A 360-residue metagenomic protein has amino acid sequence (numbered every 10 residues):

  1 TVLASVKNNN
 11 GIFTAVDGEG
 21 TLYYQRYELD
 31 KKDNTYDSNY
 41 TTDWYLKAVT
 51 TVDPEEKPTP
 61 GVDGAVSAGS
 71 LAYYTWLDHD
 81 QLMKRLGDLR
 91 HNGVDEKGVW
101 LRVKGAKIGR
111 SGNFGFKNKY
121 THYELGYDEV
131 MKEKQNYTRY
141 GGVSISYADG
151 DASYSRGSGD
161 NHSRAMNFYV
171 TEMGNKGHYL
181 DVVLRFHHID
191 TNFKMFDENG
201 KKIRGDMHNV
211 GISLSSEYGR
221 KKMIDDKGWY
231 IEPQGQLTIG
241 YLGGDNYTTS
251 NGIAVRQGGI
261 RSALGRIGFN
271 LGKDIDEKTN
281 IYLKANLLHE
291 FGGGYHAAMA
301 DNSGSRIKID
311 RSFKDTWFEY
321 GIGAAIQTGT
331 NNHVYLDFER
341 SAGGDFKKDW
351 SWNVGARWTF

Functional and structural regions predicted by a protein language model:
T1-S5, F116-M131, A254-S262: Short secondary-structure subsegments characteristic of cysteine-rich extracellular domains
T1-V49: Extracellular, surface-exposed repeat/solenoid domains
L3, F13, W100-R102, Y282: Soluble periplasmic/extracytoplasmic beta-strand elements of cell-envelope proteins
T51-K227, I231, D337-E339, G344: Outer membrane beta-barrel translocator domains of Type V secretion systems
L125-E129, F168-E172, L184-F186, L214-K222 (+5 more regions): Residues on the lipid-exposed face of transmembrane beta-strands in outer-membrane beta-barrel proteins
E133, N167, R256-F360: Outer membrane beta-barrel transmembrane domains
G150-D160, I189-S213, G240-G265, F291-D301 (+2 more regions): Extracellular/periplasm-exposed beta-strand and loop segments of Gram-negative cell-envelope proteins, dominated by
K222, G228, E232-P233, G240-L242 (+1 more regions): Extended amphipathic alpha-helical coiled-coil/heptad-repeat regions
